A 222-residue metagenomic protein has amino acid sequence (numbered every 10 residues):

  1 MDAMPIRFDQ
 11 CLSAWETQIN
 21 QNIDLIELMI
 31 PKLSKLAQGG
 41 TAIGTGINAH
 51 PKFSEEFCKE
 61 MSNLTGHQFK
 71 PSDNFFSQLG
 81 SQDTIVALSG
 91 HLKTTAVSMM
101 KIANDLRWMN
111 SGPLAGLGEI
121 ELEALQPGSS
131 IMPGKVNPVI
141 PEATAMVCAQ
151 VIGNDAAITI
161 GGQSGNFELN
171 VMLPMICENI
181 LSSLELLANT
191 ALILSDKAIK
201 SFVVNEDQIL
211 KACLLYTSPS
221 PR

Functional and structural regions predicted by a protein language model:
M1-D9, Q38, G116, I120-E123 (+3 more regions): Glycine-rich cofactor-pocket loops
M4-I158: Internal glycine-rich alpha/beta core junctions
A49-K52, V204, P219: Short coil/turn linker and secondary-structure boundary residues
Q150-A212: Long, amphipathic alpha-helical stalk/connector segments used for oligomerization, subunit docking, or mechanical
Y216-R222: Conserved small/polar residues in nucleotide/adenosyl-binding loops
